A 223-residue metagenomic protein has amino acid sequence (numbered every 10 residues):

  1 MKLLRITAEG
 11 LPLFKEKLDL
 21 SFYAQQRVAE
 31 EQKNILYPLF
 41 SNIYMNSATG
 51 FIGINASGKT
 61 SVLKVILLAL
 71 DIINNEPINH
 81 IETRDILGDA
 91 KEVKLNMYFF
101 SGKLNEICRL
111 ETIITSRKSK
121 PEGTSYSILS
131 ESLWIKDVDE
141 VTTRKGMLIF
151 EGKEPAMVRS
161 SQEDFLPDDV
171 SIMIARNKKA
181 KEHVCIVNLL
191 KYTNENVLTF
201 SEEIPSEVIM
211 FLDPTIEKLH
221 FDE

Functional and structural regions predicted by a protein language model:
K2-L67: Pre-Walker A-like glycine/lysine-rich segment at the N-terminus of P-loop NTPase domains
K2-S21, I72-E223: Phosphate-coordinating catalytic segments in nucleotide- and nucleic-acid-processing enzymes
